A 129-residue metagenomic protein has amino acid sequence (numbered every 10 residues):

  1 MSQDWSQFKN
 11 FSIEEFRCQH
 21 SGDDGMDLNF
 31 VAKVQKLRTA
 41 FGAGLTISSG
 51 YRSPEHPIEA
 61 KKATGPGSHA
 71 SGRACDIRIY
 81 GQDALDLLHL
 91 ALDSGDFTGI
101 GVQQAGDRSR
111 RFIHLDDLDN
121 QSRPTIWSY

Functional and structural regions predicted by a protein language model:
M1-A40, R108, H114, L118-Y129: Extracytoplasmic cell-surface/polysaccharide-interacting catalytic and binding patches
K9-S12, E55, A60, T64 (+1 more regions): Solvent-exposed, flexible loop/coil residues
Q19-D27, G42-G44, K62, I79-A84: Generic structural signal for short, solvent-exposed loop/turn connectors between secondary structure elements
D24-V31, G50, S71, G81: Generic alpha-helical scaffold signal
G25-D27, P54-I58, I79-Y80, A91-S94: A short linear-motif detector with a strong N-terminal bias
A32-K62: Extended, low-complexity, intrinsically disordered C-terminal regulatory tails of eukaryotic serine/threonine kinases
G65-P66, A70-C75, I79-Y129: Catalytic cores and adjacent binding grooves of peptidoglycan-active enzymes
